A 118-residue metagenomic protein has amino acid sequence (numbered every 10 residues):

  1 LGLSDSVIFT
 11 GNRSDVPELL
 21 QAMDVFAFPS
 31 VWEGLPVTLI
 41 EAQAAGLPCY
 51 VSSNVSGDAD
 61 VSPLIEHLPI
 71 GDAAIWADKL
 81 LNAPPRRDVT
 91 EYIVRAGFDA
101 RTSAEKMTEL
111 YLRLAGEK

Functional and structural regions predicted by a protein language model:
L1-G11: Nucleotide-activated donor-binding/catalytic signature segment of Leloir-type glycosyltransferases, i.e., the conserved
N12, V31: Aromatic "clamp/platform" in nucleotide-sugar-dependent glycosyltransferases that forms part of the donor/acceptor
M23: An anion/phosphate-binding loop that grips the pyrophosphate of nucleotide cofactors and donors
F26-A27: A short hydrophobic beta-strand element within the catalytic core of glycosyltransferases that build diverse glycans
L39, P48-S52, G57: Short hydrophobic beta-strand element within catalytic cores of glycosyltransferases and related nucleotide-activated
D58-P85, R101: Change "using UDP/GDP/dTDP sugars" to "using nucleotide sugars
R86-K118: A charged, aromatic-enriched C-terminal amphipathic alpha-helix characteristic of glycosyltransferases across folds
